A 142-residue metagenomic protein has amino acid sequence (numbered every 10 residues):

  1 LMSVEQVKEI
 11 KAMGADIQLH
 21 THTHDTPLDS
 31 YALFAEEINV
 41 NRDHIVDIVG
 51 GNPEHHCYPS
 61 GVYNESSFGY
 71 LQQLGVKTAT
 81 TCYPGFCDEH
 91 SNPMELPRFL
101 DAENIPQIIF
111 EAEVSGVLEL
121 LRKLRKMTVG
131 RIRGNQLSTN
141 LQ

Functional and structural regions predicted by a protein language model:
M2-H20, Q72: Acidic (Asp/Glu)-rich catalytic clusters
A12, H24, L28-Q142: C-terminal active-site subregion of NodB/CE4 polysaccharide deacetylases
